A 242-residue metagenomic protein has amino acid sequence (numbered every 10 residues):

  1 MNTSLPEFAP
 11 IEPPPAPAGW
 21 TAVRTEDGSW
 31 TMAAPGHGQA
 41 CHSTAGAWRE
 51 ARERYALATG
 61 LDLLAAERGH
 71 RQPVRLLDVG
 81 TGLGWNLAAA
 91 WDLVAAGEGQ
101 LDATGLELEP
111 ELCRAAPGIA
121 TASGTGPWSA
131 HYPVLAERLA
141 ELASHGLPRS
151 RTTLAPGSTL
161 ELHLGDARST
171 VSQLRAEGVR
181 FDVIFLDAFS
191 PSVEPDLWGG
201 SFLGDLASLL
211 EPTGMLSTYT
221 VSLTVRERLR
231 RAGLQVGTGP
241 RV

Functional and structural regions predicted by a protein language model:
M1-V74, W91-V134: Rossmann-like AdoMet
L63-R68, T170-G178: Short amphipathic alpha-helix with an adjacent loop that forms part of the alpha/beta core around
G80-G84, E107: Conserved S-adenosyl-L-methionine
L83-A88, D92: Glycine-rich SAM-binding Motif I of class I
P117-R175: S-adenosyl-L-methionine
V183-F185, P212-T220: Conserved beta-strand signature within the Rossmann-like core of class I S-adenosyl-L-methionine
D196-T213: A short glycine-rich, Lys/Arg-flanked "PGG" loop and its adjoining helix->strand segment in the class I
S222-V242: Class I S-adenosyl-L-methionine
